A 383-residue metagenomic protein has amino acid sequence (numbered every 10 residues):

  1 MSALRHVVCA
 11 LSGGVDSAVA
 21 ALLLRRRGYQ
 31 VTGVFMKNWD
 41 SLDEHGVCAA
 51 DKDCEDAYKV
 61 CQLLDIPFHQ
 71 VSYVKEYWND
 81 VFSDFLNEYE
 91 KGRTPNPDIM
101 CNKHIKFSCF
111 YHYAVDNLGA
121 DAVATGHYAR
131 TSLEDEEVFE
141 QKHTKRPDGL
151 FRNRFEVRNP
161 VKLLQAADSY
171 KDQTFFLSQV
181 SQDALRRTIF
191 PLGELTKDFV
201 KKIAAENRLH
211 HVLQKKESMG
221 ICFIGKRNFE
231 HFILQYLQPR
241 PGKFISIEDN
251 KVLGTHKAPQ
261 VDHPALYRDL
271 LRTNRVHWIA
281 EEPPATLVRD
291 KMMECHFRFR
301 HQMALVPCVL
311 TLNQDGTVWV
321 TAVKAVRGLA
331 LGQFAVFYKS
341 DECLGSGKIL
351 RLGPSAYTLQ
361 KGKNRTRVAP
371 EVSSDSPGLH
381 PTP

Functional and structural regions predicted by a protein language model:
M1-Q179, I189, K197, A205 (+1 more regions): ATP-dependent adenylation/nucleotidyltransferase module used to activate substrates
S12, S41, A124-R130, E136-P383: AMP-forming adenylation/ATP pyrophosphatase catalytic core
